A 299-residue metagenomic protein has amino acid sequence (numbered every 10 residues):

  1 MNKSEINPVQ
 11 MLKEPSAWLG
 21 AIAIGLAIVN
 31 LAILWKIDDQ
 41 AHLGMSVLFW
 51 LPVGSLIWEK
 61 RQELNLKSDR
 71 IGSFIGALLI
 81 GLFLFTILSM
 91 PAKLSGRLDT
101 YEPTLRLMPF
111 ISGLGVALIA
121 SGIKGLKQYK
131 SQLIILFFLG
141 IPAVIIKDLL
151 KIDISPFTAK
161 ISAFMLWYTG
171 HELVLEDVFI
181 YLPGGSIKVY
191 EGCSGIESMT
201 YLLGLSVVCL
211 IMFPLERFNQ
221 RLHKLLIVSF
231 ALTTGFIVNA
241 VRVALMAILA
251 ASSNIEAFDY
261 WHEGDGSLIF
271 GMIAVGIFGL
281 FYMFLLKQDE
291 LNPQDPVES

Functional and structural regions predicted by a protein language model:
M1-S299: Hydrophobic N-terminal alpha-helices or hydrophobic patches in metabolic proteins across all domains of life
